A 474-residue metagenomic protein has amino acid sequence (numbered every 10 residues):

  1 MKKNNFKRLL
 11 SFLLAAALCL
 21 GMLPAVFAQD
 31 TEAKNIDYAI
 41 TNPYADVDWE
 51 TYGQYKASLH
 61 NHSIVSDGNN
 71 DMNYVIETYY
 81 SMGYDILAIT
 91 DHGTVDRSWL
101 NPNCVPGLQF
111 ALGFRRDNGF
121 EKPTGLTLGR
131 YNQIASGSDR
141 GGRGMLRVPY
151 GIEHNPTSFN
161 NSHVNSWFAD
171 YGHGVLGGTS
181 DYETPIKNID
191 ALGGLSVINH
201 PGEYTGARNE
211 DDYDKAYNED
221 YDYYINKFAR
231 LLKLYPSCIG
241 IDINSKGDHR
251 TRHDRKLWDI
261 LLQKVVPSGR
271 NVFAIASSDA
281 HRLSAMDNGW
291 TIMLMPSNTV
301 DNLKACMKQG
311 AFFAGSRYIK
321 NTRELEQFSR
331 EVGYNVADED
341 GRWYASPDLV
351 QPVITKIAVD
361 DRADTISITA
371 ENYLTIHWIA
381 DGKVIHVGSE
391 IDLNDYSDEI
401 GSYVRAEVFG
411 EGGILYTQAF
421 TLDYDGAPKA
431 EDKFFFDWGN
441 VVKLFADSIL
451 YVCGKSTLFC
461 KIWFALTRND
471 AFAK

Functional and structural regions predicted by a protein language model:
K2-L13: Bacterial N-terminal signal peptides that target proteins for export
L13-G21: Bacterial N-terminal signal peptides
L20-K34: Sec-dependent signal peptide cleavage junction
K34-E50, V75, S268-F273, S278-F472: C-terminal functional module detector
K34-Y217, P236, D242-W258, V272 (+3 more regions): A metal-dependent hydrolase metal-coordination microenvironment
I189-A191, L232-S237, S397-I400: Flexible, charged surface loops at secondary-structure boundaries
D214-H249, I292-N302: Structural recognition of alpha->loop->beta junctions
